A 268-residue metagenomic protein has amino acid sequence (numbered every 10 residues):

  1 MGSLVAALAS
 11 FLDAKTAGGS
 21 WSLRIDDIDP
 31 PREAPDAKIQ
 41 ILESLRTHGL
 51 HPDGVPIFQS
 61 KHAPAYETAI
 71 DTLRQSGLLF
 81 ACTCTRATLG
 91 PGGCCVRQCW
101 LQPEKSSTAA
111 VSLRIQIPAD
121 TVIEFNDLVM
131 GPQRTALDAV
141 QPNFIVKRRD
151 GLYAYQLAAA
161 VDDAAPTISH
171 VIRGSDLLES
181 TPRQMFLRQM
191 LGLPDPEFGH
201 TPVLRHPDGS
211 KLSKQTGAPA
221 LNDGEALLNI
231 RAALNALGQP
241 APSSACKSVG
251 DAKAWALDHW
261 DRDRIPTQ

Functional and structural regions predicted by a protein language model:
M1-G93, D176, S180-L193, S244-A245 (+1 more regions): N-terminal Rossmann-like or analogous alpha/beta NTP/dinucleotide-binding catalytic cores that position adenine
A7, F11, W21, L45 (+10 more regions): Bulky hydrophobic/aromatic packing residues
T16, A110, P118-D120, S210-Q268: Non-catalytic terminal extensions that flank enzyme cores
H48-H51, H62, H170, H200 (+2 more regions): Histidine (H) residue identity feature
P52-P56, V146-R148, R188-L191, P202-V203 (+1 more regions): Short C-terminal domain-edge/linker segments immediately following a structured domain
A81, R86-D223, A241: Active-site cores that bind ATP or allylic diphosphates and position pyrophosphate for catalysis
